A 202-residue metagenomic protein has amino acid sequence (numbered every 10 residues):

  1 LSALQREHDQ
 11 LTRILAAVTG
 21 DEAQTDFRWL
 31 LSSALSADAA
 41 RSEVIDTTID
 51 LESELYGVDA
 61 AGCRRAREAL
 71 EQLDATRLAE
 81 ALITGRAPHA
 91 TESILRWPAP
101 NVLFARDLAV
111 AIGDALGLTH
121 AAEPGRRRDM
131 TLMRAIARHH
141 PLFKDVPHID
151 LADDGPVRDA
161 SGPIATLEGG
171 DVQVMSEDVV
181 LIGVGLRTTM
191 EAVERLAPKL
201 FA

Functional and structural regions predicted by a protein language model:
L1-A202: The feature marks the mature, well-folded catalytic cores of soluble enzymes
